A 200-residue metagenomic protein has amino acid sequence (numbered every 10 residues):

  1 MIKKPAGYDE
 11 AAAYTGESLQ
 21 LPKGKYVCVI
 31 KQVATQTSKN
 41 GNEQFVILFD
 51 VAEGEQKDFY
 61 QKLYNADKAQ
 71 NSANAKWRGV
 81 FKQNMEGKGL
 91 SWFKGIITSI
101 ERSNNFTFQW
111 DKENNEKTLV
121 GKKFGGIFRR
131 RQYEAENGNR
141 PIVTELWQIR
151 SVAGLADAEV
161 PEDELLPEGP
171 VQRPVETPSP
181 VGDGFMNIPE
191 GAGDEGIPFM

Functional and structural regions predicted by a protein language model:
M1-M200: Short beta-rich binding modules
